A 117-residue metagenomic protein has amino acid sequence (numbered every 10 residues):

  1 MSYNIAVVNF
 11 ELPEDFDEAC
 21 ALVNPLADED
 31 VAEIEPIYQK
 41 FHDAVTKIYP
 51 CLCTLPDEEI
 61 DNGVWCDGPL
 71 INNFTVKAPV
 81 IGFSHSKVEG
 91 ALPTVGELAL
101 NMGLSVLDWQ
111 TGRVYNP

Functional and structural regions predicted by a protein language model:
M1-P117: Acidic (Asp/Glu-rich) sequence patches and key acidic residues that form negatively charged surfaces used
